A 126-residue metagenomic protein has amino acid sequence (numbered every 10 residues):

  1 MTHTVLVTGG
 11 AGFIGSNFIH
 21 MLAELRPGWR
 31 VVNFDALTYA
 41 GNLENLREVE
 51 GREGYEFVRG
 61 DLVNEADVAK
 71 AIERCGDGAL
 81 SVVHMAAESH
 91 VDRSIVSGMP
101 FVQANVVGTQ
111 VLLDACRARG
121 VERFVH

Functional and structural regions predicted by a protein language model:
M1-H126: N-terminal Rossmann-like NAD(P)+-binding domain of SDR-like oxidoreductases, especially those catalyzing
